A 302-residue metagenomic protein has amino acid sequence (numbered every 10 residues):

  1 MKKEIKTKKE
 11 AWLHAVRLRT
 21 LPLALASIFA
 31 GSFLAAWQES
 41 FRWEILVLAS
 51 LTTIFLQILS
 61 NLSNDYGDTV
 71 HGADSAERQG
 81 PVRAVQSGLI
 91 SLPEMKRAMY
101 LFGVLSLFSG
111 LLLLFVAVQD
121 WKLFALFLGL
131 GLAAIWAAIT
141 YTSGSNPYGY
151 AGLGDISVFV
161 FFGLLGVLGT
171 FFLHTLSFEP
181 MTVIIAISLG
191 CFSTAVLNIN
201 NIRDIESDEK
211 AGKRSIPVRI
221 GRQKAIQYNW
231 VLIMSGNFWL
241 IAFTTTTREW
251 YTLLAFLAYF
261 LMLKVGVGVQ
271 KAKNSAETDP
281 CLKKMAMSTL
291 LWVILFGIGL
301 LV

Functional and structural regions predicted by a protein language model:
M1-E44, L48, S145-N146, V158: Topogenic membrane-insertion module of multi-pass membrane proteins
I5, P81-P180: Intramembrane alpha-helical segments
A24-A30, I156-F171, P217-R222, K283-F296: Small-residue-rich segments of transmembrane alpha-helices in multi-pass membrane proteins, especially helix faces
A30, E39-S63, L126-I139, E179-I199: Membrane-embedded alpha-helical segments that form the functional core of polytopic membrane enzymes, especially those
F55-Q79, T194-P217: Acidic (Asp/Glu-rich) catalytic motifs at the cytosolic membrane interface
R78-A117, I216-R248, M287, W292: Multi-pass membrane catalytic core of lipid/isoprenoid biosynthesis enzymes
V158-I205, Q223-I226: Functional transmembrane core segments of multi-pass inner-membrane proteins
T245-V302: Extended hydrophobic alpha-helices typical of membrane-associated regions
